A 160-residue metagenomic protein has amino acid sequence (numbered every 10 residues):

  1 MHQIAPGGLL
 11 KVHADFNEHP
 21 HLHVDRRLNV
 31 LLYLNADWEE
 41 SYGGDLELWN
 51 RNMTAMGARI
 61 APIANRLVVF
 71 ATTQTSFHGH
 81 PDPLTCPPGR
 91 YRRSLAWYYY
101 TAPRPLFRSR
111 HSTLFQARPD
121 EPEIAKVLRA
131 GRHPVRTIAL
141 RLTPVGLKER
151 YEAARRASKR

Functional and structural regions predicted by a protein language model:
M1-R26: Non-heme Fe(II) oxygenase catalytic core, chiefly the N-lobe of the double-stranded beta-helix
H19-R26, D37-R160: Catalytic core of Fe(II)/2-oxoglutarate
N29-L31: Eukaryotic charged/polar low-complexity linker/IDR segments
